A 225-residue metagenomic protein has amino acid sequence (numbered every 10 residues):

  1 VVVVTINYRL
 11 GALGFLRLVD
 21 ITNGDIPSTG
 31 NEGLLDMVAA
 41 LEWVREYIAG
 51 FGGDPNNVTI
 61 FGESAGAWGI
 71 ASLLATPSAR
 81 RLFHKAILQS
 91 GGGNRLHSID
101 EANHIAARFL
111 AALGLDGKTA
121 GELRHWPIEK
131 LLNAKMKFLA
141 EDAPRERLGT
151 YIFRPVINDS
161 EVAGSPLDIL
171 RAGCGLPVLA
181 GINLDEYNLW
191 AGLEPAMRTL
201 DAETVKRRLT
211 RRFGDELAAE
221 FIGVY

Functional and structural regions predicted by a protein language model:
V1-V38, E46-G50: Cap/lid segment of the alpha/beta-hydrolase catalytic domain
V2-I6, G14, N57-F61, G69 (+2 more regions): Structural recognition of the beta-strand scaffold that forms the well-ordered cores of secreted hydrolase catalytic
S28-L35, I60-F61, A65, L74 (+1 more regions): Alpha-helix capping and helix-loop boundary segments enriched in small/acidic/polar residues
V44, F51-S64: Alpha/beta-hydrolase fold nucleophile elbow
E46, R80, K85, Q89-R208: Substrate-access "cap/lid" subdomains that shape and gate the entrance to catalytic or ligand-binding pockets
A67-A79: Short glycine-enriched nucleophile-adjacent loop and the immediately C-terminal alpha-helix near the catalytic center
G214-Y225: Alpha/beta-hydrolase fold catalytic core
